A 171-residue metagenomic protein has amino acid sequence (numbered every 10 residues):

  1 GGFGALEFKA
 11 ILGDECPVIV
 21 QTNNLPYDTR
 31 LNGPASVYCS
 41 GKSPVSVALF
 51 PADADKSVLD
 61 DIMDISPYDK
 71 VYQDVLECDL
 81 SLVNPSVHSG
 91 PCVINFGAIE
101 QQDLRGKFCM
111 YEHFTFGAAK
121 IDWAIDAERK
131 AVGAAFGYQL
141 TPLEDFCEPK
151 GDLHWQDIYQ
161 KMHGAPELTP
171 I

Functional and structural regions predicted by a protein language model:
G1-N32: Rossmann-like NAD(P)(H) cofactor-binding subdomain of soluble oxidoreductases
F3-L6, W123, A127: A structural signal for well-ordered alpha-helical segments within the folded catalytic domains of diverse enzymes
A10, P26-I121, I125: Substrate/ligand-engaging "lid" and interaction regions
L12, S66, G133-F136: A broad structural signal for alpha-helix termini and local helix breaks/kinks
G13-T22, D79-H88, F146-D152: Short, mixed-charge, low-aromatic patches
C16-I19, Y68-D74, G137-F146: Short, surface-exposed acidic
Q21, Q73, Q101-Q102, Q139 (+2 more regions): Residue-identity detector for glutamine
A118, A124-T169: Small-residue-rich helix-loop
